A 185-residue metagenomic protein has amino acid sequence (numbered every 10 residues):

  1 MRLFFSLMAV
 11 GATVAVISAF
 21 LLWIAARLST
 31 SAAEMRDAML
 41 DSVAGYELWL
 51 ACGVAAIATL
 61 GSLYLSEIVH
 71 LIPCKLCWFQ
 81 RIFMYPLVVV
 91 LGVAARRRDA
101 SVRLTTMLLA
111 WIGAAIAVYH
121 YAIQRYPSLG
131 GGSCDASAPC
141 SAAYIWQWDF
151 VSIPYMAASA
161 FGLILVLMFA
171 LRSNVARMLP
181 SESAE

Functional and structural regions predicted by a protein language model:
M1-K75, M84-L91, A95-E185: Secretory/periplasmic and organellar redox-cofactor proteins
